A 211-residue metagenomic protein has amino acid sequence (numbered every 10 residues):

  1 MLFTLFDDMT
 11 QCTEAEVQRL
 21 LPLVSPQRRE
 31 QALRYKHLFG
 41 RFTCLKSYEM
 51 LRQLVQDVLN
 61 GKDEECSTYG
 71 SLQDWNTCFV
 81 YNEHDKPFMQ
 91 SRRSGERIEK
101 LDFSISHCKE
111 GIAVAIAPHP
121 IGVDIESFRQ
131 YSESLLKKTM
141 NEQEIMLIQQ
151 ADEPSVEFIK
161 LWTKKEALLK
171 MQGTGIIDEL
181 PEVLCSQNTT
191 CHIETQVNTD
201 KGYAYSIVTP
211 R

Functional and structural regions predicted by a protein language model:
M1-R211: Core catalytic alpha/beta fold that binds nucleotide/phospho-ligands
